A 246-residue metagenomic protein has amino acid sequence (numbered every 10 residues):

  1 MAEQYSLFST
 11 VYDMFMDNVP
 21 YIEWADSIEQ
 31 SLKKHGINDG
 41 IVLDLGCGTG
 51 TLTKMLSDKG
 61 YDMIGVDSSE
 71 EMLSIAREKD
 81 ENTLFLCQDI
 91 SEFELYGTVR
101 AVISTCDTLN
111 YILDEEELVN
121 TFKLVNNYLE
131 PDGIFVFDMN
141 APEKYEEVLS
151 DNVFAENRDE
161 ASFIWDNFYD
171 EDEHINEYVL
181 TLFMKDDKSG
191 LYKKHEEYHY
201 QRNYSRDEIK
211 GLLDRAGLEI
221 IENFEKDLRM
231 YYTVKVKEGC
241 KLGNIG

Functional and structural regions predicted by a protein language model:
M1-I37: Conserved class I S-adenosyl-L-methionine
L43, G50-E92: Class I SAM-dependent methyltransferase SAM/SAH-binding core
E94-A101: A short acidic, Gly/Pro-enriched loop at the edge of an enzyme's catalytic core that lines a small-molecule cofactor
T105-D107: Residues lining the SAM
N110-I112: A short His-aromatic
V119-P131: A short glycine-rich, Lys/Arg-flanked "PGG" loop and its adjoining helix->strand segment in the class I
V136-K210: SAM-dependent methyltransferase
R202, R206-G246: C-terminal lobe and adjacent flexible extensions of AdoMet/dcAdoMet transferase-like proteins
